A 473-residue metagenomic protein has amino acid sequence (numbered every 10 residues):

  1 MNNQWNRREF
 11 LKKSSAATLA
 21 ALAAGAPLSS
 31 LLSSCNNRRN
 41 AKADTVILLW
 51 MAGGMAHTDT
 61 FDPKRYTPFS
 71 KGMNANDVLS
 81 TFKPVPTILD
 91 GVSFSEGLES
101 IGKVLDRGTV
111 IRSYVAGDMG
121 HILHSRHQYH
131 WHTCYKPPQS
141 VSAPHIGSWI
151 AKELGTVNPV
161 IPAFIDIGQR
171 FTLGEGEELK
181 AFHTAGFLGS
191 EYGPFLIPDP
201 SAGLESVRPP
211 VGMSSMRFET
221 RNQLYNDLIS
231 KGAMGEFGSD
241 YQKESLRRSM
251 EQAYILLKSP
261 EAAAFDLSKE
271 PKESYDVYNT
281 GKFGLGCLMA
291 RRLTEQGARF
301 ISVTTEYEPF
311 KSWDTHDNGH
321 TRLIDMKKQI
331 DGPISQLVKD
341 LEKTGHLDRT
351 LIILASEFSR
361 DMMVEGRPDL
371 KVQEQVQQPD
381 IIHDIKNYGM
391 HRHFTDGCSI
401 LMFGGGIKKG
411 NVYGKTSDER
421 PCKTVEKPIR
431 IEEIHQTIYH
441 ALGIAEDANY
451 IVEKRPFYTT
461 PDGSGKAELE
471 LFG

Functional and structural regions predicted by a protein language model:
N2-G473: Ligand-binding pockets and gating/stacking loops
